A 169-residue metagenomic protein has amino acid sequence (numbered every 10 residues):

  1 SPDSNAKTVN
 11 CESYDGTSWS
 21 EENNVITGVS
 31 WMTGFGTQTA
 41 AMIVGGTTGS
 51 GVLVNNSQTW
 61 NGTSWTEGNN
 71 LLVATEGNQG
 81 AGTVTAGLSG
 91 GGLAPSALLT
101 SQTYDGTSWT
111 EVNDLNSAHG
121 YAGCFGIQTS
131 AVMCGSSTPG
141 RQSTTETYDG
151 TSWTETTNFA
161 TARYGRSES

Functional and structural regions predicted by a protein language model:
S1-S169: Polar, enzyme-active/binding microenvironments
